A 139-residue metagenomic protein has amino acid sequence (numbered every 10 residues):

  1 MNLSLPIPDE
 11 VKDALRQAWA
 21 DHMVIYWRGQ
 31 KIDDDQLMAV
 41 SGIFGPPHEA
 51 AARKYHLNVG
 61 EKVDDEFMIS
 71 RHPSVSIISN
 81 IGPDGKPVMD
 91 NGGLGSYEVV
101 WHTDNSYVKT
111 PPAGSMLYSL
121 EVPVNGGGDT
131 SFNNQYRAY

Functional and structural regions predicted by a protein language model:
N2-Y139: Non-heme Fe(II) oxygenase catalytic core, chiefly the N-lobe of the double-stranded beta-helix
